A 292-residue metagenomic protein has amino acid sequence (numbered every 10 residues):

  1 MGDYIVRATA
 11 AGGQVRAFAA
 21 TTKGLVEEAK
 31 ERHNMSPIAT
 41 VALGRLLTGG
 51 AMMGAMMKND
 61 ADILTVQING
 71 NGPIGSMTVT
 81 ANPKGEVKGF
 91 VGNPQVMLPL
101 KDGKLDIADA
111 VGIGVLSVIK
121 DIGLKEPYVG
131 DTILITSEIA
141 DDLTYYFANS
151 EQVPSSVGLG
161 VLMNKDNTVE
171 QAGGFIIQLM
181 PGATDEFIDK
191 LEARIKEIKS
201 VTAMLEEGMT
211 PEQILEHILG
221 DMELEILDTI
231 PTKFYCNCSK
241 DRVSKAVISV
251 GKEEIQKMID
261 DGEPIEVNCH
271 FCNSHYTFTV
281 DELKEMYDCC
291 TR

Functional and structural regions predicted by a protein language model:
M1-D228: Interaction interfaces in information-processing and related assembly proteins
K196-R292: Cys/His-clustered metal-coordination modules, chiefly Zn-binding fingers
